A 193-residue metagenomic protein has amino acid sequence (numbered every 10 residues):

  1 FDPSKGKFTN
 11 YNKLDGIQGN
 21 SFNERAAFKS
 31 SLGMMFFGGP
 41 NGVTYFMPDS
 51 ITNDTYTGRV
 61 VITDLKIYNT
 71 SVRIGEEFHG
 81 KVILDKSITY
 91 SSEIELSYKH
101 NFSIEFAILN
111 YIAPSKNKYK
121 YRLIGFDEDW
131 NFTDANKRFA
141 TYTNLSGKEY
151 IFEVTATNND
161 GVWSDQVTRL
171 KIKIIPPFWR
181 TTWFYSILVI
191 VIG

Functional and structural regions predicted by a protein language model:
F1-G193: Residue-level "micro-hotspots" composed of small/polar
